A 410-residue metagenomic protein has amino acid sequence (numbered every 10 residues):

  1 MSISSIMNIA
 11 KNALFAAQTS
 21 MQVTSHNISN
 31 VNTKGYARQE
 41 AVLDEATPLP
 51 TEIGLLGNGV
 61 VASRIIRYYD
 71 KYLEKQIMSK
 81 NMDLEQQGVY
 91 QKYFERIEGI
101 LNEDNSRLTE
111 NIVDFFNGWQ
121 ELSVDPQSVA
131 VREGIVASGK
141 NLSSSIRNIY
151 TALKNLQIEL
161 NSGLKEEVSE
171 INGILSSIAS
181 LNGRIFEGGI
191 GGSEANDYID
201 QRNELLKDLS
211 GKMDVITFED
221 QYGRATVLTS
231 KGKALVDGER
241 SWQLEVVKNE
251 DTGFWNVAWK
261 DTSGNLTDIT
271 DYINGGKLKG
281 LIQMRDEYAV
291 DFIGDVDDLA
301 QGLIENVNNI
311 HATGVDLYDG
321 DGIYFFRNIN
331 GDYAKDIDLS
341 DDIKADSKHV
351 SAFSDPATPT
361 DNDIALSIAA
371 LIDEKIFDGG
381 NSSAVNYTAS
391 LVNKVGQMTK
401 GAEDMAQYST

Functional and structural regions predicted by a protein language model:
M1-T410: S/T-rich, low-complexity, solvent-exposed segments of bacterial secretion/appendage proteins
